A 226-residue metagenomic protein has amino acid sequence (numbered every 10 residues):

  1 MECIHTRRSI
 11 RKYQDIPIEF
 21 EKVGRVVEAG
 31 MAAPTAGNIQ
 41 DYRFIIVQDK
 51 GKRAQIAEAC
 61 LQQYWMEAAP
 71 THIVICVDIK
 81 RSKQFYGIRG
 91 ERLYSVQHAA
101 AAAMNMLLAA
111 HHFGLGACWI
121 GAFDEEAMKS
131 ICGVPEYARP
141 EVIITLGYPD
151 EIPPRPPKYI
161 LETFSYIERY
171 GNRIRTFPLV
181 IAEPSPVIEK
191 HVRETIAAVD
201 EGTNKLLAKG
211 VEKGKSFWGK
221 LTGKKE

Functional and structural regions predicted by a protein language model:
M1-E226: Acidic, surface-exposed loops and disordered segments
